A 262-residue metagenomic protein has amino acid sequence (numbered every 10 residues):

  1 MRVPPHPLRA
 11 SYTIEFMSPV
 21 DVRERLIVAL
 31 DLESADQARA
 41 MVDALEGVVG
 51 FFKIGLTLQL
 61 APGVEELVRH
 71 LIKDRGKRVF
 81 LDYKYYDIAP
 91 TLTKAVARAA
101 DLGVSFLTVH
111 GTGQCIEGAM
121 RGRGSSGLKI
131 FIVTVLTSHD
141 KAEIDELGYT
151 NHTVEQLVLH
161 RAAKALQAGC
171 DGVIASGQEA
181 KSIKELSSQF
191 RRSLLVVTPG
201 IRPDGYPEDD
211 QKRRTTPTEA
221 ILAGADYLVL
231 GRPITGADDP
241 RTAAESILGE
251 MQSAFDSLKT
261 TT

Functional and structural regions predicted by a protein language model:
I14-L32, R39, K181, E185-S188 (+1 more regions): N-terminal amphipathic alpha-helix/helix-capping segment at the start of soluble metabolic enzymes
L26-L30, F52-I54, V79-Y83, L107-V109 (+4 more regions): Hydrophobic faces of well-ordered beta-strands that scaffold small-molecule active sites in alpha/beta enzyme cores
G47, D74, L102, A168 (+1 more regions): Structural motif
F51-F106, G113: Metabolite-binding pocket within alpha/beta catalytic cores that recognizes anionic/polar moieties
D87, T91-A95, A100-G172, S176-K181 (+2 more regions): Conserved anion-binding
P90-R98, E208-A223: Catalytic cores of alpha/beta
S105-Q114, P217, I221-A243: Glycine-rich phosphate-binding active-site loops on the catalytic face of alpha/beta enzymes
A119-G122, T235-L258: C-terminal helical cap(s) of enzyme catalytic domains, especially alpha/beta-barrels
